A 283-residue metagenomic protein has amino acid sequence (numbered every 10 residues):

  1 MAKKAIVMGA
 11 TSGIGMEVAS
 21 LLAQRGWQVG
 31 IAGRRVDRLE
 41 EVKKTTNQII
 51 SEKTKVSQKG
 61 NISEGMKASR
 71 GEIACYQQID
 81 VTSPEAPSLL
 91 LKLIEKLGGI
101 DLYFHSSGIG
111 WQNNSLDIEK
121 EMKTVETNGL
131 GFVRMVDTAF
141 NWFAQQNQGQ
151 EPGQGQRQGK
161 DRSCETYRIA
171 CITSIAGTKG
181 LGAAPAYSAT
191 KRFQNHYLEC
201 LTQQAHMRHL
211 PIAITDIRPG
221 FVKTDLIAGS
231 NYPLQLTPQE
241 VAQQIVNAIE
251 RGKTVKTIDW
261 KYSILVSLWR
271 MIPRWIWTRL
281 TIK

Functional and structural regions predicted by a protein language model:
T11-S12: Conserved glycine-rich cofactor-binding loop
R70-E85: Rossmann-fold cofactor-recognition segment
S106-W111: Conserved NAD(P)H cofactor-binding loop of Rossmann-fold oxidoreductase domains
N113-E126: Short alpha-helical oligomerization interface
V136, T190: Active-site helix of classical SDR
S174: Residue(s) in the substrate-gating loop at a strand-loop-helix junction that position the organic substrate next
D216, A228-V266: C-terminal helical subdomain
